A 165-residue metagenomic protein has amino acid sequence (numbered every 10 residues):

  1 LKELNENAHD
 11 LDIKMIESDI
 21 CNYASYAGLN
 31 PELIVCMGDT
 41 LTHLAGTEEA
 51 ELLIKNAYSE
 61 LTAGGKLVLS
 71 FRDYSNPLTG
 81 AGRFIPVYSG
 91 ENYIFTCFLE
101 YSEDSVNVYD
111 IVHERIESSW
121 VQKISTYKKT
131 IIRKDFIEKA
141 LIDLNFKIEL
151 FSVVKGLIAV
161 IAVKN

Functional and structural regions predicted by a protein language model:
L1-N5: Conserved SAM-binding loop
H9-N22: Conserved SAM-binding strand-loop segment of SAM-dependent methyltransferases
E17-S18, F71, S152: Short loop/edge segments at beta-strand edges and connector loops that shape dinucleotide/nucleotide cofactor-binding
A24-I34: A short acidic, Gly/Pro-enriched loop at the edge of an enzyme's catalytic core that lines a small-molecule cofactor
T42-L44: A short His-aromatic
E51-A63: A short glycine-rich, Lys/Arg-flanked "PGG" loop and its adjoining helix->strand segment in the class I
V68-F136: SAM-dependent methyltransferase
L144-F146, S152-N165: Core SAM-dependent methyltransferase catalytic element
